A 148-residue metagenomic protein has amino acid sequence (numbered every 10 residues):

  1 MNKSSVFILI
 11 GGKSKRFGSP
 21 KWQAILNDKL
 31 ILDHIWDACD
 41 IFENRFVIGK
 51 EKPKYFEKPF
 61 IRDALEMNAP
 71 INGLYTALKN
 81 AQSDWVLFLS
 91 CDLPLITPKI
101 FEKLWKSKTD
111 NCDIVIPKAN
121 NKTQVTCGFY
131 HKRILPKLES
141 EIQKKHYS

Functional and structural regions predicted by a protein language model:
M1-Y147: Nucleotide and nucleotide-moiety/phosphate-recognizing core
